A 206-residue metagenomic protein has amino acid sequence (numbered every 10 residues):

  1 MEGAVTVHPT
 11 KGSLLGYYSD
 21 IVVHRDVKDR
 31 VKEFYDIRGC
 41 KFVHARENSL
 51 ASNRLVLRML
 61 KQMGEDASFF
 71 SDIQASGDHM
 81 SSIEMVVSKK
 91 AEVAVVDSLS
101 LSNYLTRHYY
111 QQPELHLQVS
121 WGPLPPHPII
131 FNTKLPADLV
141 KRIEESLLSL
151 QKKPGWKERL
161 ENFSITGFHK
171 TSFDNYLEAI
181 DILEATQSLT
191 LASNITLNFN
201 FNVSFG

Functional and structural regions predicted by a protein language model:
G3-D20, Y109-E145, E161-L177: Periplasmic-binding protein-like
T6-V7, K11-I83, E158, N162-I165 (+1 more regions): Bilobed "Venus flytrap"/periplasmic-binding protein-like clamshell domains and structurally analogous long
G39, F70, A91, E114-L115: Local beta-strand N-terminus motif with an aromatic residue
H44-M59, E145-F205: Ligand-binding clefts/hinges and TM-proximal coupling segments of bilobed small-molecule sensing domains
L55, S81, M85, L99-S100 (+2 more regions): Extracytoplasmic/secreted proteins, especially bacterial periplasmic and envelope-associated proteins
Q62, V87, E92-P113: A ligand-binding cleft/hinge motif common to bilobed small-molecule-binding domains
M63-S76, E114, S193, L197-N202: A local structural motif
E65, V87-A91, L148-K152: Sec-exported extracytoplasmic/periplasmic mature domains
